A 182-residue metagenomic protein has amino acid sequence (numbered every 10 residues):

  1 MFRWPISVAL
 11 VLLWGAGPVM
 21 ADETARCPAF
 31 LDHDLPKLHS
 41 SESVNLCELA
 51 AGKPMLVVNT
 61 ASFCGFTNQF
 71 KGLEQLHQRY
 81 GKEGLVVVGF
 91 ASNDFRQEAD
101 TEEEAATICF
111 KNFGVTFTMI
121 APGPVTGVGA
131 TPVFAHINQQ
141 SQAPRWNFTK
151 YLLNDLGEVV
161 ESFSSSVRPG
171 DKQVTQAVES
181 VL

Functional and structural regions predicted by a protein language model:
M1-I6: Bacterial N-terminal signal peptides that target proteins for export
L10-D34, A50: N-proximal helix/coil linker or "cap" segments that precede and/or mark the start of modular domains
D32-D34, A121, N154, L182: Terminal helix/beta-alpha structural elements that buttress the NAD(P)+-binding lobe
H33-P54, Q75-Y80: A short beta-strand-turn-helix
A51-M55, G81-V86, F113-T118, F148 (+1 more regions): Loop/turn elements at helix/coil->beta-strand transitions in domains of secreted/extracellular proteins
N59-F63: Amphipathic alpha-helical repeat scaffolds
F66-A130: Structural microenvironment flanking redox-active thiols in thiol-disulfide oxidoreductases
P132-A135, Q139-L182: Thiol-/selenol-based redox modules, centered on thioredoxin-like and closely related oxidoreductase domains
